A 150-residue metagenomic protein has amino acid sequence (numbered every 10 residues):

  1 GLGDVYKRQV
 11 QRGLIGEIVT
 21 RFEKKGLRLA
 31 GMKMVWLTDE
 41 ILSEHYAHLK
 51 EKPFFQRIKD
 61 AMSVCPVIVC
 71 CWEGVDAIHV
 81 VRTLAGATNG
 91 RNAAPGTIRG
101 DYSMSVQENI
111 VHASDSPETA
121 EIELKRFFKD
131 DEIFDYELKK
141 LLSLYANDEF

Functional and structural regions predicted by a protein language model:
G1: Glycine-rich phosphate-binding loop
D4, V10-F150: Non-catalytic terminal and connector segments of soluble metabolic enzymes
